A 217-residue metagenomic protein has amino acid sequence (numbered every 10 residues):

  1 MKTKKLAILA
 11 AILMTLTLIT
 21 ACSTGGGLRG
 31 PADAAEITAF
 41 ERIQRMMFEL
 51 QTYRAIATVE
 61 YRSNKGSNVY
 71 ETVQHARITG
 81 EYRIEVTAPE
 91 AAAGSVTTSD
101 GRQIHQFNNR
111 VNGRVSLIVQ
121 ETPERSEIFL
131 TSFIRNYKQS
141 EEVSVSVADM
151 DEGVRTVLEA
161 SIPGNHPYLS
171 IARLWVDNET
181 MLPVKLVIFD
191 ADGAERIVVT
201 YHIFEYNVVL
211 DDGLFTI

Functional and structural regions predicted by a protein language model:
M1-L9: Bacterial N-terminal signal peptides that target proteins for export
K2, T17-T72, A76-R77, E81 (+1 more regions): N-terminal leader/targeting segments and the immediate start of mature chains
A10-L18: Bacterial N-terminal signal peptides
G27, P31-A32, F48-E49, R102-H166 (+1 more regions): Flexible, processing/modification-adjacent segments and terminal tails in exported/periplasmic/extracellular proteins
E49-T52, Q74-R83, T98-Q103, V176-P183 (+1 more regions): Short, solvent-exposed coil/turn segments at beta-strand boundaries
T58-R62, E85-P89, F107-N109, S161-P163 (+1 more regions): A generic structural motif
V73-I128, A194-I197: An acidic-aromatic
A148-I217: Gly/Pro-enriched, hydrophobic low-complexity segments that function as extracytoplasmic propeptides/linkers
